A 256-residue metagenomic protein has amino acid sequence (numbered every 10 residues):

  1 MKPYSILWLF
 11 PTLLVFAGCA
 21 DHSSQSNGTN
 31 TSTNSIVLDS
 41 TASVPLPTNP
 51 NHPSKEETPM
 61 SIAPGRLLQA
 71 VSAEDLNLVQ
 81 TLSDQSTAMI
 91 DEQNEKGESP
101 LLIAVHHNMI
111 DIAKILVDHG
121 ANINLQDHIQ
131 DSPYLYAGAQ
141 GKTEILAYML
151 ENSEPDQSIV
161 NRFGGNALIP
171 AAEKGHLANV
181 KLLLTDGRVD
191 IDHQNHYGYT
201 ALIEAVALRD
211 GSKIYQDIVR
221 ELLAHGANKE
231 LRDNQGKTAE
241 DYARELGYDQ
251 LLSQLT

Functional and structural regions predicted by a protein language model:
A17-G18: C-terminal motif of bacterial Sec signal peptides marking the signal peptidase cleavage site
D21-T31: Bacterial Sec signal peptide processing site at the extreme N-terminus
Q69-E74, I103-M109, Y136-K142, P170-H176 (+2 more regions): Ankyrin repeat A-helix N-terminal signature
L78, D111-I112, E144-I145, A178-N179 (+2 more regions): Conserved ankyrin/ankyrin-like repeat signature
S83-A88, K114-N122, A147-D156, K181-D190 (+2 more regions): Ankyrin repeat domain, specifically the short helix-to-loop turn at the C-terminus of the second helix of each repeat
I90-Q93, I123-Q126, Q157-V160, I191-Q194 (+1 more regions): Ankyrin repeat boundary signal
L223, N228-T256: Leucine-rich solenoid repeat scaffolds
